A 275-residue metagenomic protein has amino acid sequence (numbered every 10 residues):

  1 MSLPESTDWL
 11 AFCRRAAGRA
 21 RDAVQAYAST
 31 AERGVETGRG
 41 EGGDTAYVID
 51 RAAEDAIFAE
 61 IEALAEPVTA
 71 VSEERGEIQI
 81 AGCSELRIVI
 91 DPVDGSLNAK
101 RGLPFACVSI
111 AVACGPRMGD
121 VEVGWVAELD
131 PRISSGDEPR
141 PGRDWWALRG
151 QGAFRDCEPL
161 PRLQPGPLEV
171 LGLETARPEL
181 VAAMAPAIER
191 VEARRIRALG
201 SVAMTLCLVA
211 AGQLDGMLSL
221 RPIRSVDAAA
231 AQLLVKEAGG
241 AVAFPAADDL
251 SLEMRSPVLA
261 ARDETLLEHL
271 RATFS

Functional and structural regions predicted by a protein language model:
M1-E32, P186-V191, M204-S275: Oxyanion/phosphate-interacting regions
M1-V93: N-terminal subdomain of lithium-sensitive/metallo-dependent phosphomonoesterases centered on the IMPase/IPPase/PAP
P4-T7, R39, V71, Q79-R149: Active-site-adjacent structural elements in enzyme catalytic cores
D50, S96, A147, V209 (+1 more regions): Residue-level signal for inorganic ion chemistry
A56, C107, A230-L234: Short amphipathic alpha-helical face segments that pack within enzyme cores and frequently flank/anchor catalytic
P67-V68, Q151, R194, G240: A structural micro-motif
T69-E73, A99-R101, I196-G200, F244: General beta-strand structural signal in soluble alpha/beta enzymes
I110-L206, P257-S275: Acidic beta-strand-loop-alpha-helix segment within the catalytic core of divalent metal-dependent phosphate-processing
